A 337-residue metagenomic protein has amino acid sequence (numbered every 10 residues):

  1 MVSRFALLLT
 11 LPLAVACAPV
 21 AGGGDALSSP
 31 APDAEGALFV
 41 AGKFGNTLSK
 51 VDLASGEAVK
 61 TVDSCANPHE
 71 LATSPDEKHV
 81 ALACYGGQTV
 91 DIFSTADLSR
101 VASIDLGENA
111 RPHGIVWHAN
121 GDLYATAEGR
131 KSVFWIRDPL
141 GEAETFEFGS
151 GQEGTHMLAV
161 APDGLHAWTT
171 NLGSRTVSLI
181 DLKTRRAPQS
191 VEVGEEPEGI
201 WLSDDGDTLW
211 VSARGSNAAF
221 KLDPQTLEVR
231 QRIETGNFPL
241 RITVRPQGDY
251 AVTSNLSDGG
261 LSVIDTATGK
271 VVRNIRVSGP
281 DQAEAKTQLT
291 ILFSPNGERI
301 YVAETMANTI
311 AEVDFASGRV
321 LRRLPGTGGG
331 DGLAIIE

Functional and structural regions predicted by a protein language model:
M1-F5: Positively charged n-region of N-terminal signal peptides that target proteins for export
A6-A16: Bacterial N-terminal signal peptides
C17-E337: Predominantly soluble domains enriched in secretory-pathway, periplasmic, or organellar proteins
